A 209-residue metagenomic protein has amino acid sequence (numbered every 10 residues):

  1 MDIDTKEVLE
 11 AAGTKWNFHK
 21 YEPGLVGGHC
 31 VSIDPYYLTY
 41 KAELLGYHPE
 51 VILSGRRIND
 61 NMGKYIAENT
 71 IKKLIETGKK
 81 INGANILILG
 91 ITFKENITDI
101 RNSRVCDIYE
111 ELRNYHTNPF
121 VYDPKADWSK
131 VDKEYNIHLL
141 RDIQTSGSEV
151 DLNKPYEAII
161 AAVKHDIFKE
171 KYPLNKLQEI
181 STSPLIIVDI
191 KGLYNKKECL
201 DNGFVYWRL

Functional and structural regions predicted by a protein language model:
M1-L209: Structural/interface elements that position substrates and couple domains in central-metabolism enzymes
